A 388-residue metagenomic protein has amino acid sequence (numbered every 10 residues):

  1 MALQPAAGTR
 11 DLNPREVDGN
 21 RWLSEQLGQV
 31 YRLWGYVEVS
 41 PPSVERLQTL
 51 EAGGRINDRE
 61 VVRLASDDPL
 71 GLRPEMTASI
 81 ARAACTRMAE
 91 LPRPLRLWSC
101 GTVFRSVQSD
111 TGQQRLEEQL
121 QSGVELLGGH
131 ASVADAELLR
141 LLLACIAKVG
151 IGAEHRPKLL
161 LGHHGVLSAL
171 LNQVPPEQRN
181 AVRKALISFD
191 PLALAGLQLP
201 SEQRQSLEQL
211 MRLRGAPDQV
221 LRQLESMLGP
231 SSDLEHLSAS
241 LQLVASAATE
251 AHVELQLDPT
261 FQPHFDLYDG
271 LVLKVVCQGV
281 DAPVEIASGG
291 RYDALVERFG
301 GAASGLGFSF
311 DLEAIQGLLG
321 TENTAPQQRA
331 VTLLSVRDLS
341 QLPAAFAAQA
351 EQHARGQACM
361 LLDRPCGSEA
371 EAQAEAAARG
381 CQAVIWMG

Functional and structural regions predicted by a protein language model:
M1-A78, A136: TRNA-binding/sensing appendages of the translation machinery
E16, W22-W34, E45-R46, S79-E90 (+2 more regions): Positively charged, Gly/Ser-enriched RNA/tRNA-binding surfaces
P41-D58, K158, G162-A169, F261-G270 (+1 more regions): Beta-rich nucleic-acid/ligand-interaction surfaces
R59-D67, P175-Q203: Acidic, His- and aromatic-enriched active-site or binding-groove loops in soluble protein domains that engage sugars
P69, K158-L159, G307: A residue-level structural signature of the nucleotidyltransferase/glycosyltransferase Rossmann-like core
H130, A134, H155, L160-L161 (+3 more regions): Cap/lid and interdomain-hinge subdomains that line or gate substrate/regulatory clefts in soluble alpha/beta enzymes
L138, V149-G150, P157, Q173-A181 (+1 more regions): A contiguous, mid-domain pocket- or channel-lining segment that forms the substrate-recognition surface
L143-A147, G165-V174: Hydrophobic mid-domain F-helix/FG-region of cytochrome P450s
